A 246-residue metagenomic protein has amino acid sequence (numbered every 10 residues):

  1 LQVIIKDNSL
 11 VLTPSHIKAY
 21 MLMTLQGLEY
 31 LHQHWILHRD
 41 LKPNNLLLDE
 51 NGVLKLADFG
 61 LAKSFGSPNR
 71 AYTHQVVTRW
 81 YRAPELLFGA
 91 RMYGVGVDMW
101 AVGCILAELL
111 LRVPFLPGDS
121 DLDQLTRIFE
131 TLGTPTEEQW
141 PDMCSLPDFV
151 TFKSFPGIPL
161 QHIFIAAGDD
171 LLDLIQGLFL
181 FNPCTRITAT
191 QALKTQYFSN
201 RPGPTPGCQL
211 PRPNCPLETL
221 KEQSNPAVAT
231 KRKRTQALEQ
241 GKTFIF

Functional and structural regions predicted by a protein language model:
Y20-M21: Activation segment signature within eukaryotic-like protein kinase domains
H32-L48: Catalytic-loop of the protein kinase fold
Y72-L86: Conserved activation segment of eukaryotic-like protein kinases, specifically the C-terminal portion of the activation
L86-V97, F115-L116: Conserved end of the kinase activation segment
T134-G177: C-terminal lobe substrate-recognition/regulatory segment of protein kinase catalytic domains
L172-Q191: A conserved short helix/loop substructure at the end of the activation segment of eukaryotic-like protein kinase domains
R201-F246: C-terminal intrinsically disordered, low-complexity extensions immediately downstream of enzyme catalytic cores
